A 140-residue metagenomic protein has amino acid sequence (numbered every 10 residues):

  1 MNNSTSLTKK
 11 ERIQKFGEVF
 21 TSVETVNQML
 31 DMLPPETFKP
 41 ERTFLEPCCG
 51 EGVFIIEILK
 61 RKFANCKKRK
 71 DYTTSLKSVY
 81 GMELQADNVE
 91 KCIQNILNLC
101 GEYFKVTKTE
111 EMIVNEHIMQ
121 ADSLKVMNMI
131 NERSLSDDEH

Functional and structural regions predicted by a protein language model:
M1-H140: SAM-dependent methyltransferase catalytic region
